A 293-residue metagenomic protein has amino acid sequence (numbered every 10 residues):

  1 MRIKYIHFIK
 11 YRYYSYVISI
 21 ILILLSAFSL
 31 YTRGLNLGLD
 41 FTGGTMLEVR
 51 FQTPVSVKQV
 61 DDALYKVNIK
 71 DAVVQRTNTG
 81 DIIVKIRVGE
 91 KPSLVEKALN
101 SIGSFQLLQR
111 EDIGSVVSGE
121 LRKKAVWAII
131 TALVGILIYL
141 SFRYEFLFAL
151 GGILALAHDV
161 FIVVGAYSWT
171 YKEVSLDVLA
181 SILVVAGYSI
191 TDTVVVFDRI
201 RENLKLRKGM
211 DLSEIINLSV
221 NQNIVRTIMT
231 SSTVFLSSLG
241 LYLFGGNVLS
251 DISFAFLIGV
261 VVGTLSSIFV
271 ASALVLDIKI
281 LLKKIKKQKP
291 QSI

Functional and structural regions predicted by a protein language model:
M1-I293: A structural signal for conserved, well-ordered secondary-structure elements that form binding/interaction cores
